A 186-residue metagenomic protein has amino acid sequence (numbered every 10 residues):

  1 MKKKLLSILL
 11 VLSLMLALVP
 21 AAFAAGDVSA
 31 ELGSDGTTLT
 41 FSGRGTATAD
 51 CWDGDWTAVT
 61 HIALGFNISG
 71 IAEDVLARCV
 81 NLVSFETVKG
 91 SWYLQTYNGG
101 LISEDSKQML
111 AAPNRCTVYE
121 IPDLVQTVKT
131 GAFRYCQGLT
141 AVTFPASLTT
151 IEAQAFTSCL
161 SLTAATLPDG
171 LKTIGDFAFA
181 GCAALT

Functional and structural regions predicted by a protein language model:
M1-L10: Positively charged n-region of N-terminal signal peptides that target proteins for export
L9-A17: Bacterial N-terminal signal peptides
L18-D27: Sec-dependent signal peptide cleavage junction
G26-L39: GGW-centered surface loops in extracellular recognition modules
G36-G45, W56-G70, V80-G100, E104-K107 (+4 more regions): Structural signature of tandem-repeat unit edges
T46-D55, A132: A short, well-ordered alpha-helical element
E73-D74, K129-A132, E152-T157, G175-A178: Consensus positions within tandem repeat domains that build extended binding/scaffold surfaces
V75-C79: Mid-chain, structured segments of secreted extracytoplasmic proteins
